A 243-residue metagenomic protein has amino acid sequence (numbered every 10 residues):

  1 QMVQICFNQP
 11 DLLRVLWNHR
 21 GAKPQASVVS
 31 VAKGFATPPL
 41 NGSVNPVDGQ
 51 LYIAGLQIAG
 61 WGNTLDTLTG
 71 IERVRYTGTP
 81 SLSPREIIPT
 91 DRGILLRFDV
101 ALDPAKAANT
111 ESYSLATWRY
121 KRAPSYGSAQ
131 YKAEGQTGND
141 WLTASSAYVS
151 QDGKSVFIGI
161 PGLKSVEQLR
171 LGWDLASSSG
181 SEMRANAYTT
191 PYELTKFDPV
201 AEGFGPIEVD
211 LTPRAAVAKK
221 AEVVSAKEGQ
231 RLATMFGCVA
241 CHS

Functional and structural regions predicted by a protein language model:
Q1-S81, R85-G93, P104: Beta-propeller domains with acidic blade repeats across secreted/periplasmic ectodomains and cytosolic WD/CNH propellers
G70, R231-S243: C-type cytochrome heme c attachment motif
G78-S83, D103, G172-V217: Acidic, Ser/Thr/Gly/Pro-rich low-complexity segments and short DxT(G/T)-type signature motifs
I88, Y148-D152: Blade-terminus and WD-like Trp-Asp/Gly-His loop motifs, strongest in beta-propeller folds
G93-K106, I160: A short glycine/threonine-centered beta-strand motif
A101-S146, L171-S177, A185-T189: Short, surface-exposed alpha-helix to beta-strand junction/turn motifs within ectodomains of secreted and cell-envelope
P161-E167: Surface-exposed, short loops/turns at beta-strand junctions within beta-sandwich domains
D210-T234: Electrostatic cytochrome c docking/interface patches
